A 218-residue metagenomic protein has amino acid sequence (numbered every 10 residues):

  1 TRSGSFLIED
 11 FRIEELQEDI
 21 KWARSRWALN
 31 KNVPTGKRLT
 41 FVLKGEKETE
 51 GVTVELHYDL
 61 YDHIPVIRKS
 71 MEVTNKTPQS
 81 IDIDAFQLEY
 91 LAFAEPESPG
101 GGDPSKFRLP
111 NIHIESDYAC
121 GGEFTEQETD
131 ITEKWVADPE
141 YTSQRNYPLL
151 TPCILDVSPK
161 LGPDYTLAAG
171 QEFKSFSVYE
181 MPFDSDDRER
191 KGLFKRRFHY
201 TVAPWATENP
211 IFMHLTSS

Functional and structural regions predicted by a protein language model:
T1-C153, P159-P163: Polysaccharide-binding surfaces and accessory modules of carbohydrate-active proteins
D59, V178, T216: Acidic/polar N-terminal loop/beta-strand segments that form early-domain functional surfaces
Y61, S80, A169-E172, R188: Generic detection of long, well-ordered alpha-helical segments
S70-T74, E172-F176, H214: Residues within well-ordered beta-strands of beta-sheet-rich folds
L88, Y179-M181, S218: Short, solvent-exposed loop/turn segments at secondary-structure junctions
D156, M181-L193: Short, Lys/Arg- and Gly-enriched loop/turn segments at beta-strand edges
Y165-D184: Short Pro-Gly-centered flexible turn/kink motifs
K174, R188-S218: An acidic-aromatic substrate-binding cleft motif
